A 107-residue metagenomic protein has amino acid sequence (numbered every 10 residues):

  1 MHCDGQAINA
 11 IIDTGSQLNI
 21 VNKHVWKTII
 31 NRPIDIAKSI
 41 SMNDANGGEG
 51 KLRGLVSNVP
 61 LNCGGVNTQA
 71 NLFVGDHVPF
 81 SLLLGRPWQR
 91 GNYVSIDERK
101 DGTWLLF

Functional and structural regions predicted by a protein language model:
M1-D4: Eukaryotic beta-rich interaction modules
A7, T14-F107: Aspartic protease core domain of the pepsin/retropepsin superfamily
